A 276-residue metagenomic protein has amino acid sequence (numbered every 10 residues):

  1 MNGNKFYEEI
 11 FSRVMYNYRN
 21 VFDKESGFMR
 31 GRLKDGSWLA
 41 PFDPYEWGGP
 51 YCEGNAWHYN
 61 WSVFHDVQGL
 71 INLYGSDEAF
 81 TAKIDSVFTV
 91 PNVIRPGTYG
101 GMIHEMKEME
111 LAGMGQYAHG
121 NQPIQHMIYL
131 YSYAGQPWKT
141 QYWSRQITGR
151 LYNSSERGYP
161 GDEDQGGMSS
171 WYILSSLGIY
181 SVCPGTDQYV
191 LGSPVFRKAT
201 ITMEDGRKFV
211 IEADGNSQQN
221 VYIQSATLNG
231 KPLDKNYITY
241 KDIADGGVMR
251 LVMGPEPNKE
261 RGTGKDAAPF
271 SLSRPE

Functional and structural regions predicted by a protein language model:
M1-V210, G215, K241, V248: Active-site core of glycosidic bond-cleaving carbohydrate-active enzymes
A40, A226, D266-A268: Intrinsically disordered, low-complexity, compositionally biased regions/tails
E204, L228-K231: Short strand-turn-strand beta-turns centered on an Asx-Gly dipeptide
I211, P232-L233: A conserved acidic, glycine/proline-rich C-terminal tail/linker
V221-S225: Beta-strand-rich binding/interaction modules
D234-T239: Short, solvent-exposed S/T- and G/P-enriched segments that are highly enriched in secreted/extracellular and lumenal
Y240-E276: C-terminal beta-strand-rich structural cap/linker in extracellular carbohydrate-active enzymes
